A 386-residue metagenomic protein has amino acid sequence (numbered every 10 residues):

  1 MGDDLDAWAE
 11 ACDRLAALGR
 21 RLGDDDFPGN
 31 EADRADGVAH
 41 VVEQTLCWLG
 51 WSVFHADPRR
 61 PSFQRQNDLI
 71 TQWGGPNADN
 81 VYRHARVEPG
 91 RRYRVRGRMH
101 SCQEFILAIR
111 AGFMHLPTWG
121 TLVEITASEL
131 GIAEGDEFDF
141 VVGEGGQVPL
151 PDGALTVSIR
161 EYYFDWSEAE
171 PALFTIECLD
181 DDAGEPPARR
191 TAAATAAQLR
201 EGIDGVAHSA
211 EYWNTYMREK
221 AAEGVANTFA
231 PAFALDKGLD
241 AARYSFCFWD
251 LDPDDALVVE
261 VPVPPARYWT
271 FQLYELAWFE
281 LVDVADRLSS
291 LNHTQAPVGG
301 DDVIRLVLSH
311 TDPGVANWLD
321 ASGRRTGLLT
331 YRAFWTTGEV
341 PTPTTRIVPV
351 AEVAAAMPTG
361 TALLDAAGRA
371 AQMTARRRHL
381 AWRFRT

Functional and structural regions predicted by a protein language model:
M1-T386: A compositional/structural signature for long, glycine/proline-rich flexible linkers and loops on extracytoplasmic
